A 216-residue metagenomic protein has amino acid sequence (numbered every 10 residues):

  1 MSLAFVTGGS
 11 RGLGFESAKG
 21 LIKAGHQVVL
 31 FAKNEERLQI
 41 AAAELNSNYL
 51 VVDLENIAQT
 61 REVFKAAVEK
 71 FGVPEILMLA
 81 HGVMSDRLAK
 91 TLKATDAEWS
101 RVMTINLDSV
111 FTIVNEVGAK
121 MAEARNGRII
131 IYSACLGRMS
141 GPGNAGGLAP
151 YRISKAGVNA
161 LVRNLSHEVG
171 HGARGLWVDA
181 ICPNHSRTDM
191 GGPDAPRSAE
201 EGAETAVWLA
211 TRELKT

Functional and structural regions predicted by a protein language model:
S10-R11: Conserved glycine-rich cofactor-binding loop
A24-Q39: Conserved glycine-rich Rossmann-like NAD(P)H-binding loop of the short-chain dehydrogenase/reductase
E44-A58: Rossmann-fold cofactor-recognition segment
E62-E69, A89-K93, A97-T104: Active-site Tyr-X3-Lys motif and surrounding loop/helix of classical short-chain dehydrogenase/reductase
V73-P74, M121-A134, G172-L176: Active-site loop of short-chain dehydrogenase/reductase
V83, K90, D96, R128-H171: Catalytic loop of short-chain dehydrogenase/reductase
G172-L176, A180-I181, G192-T216: C-terminal helical subdomain
